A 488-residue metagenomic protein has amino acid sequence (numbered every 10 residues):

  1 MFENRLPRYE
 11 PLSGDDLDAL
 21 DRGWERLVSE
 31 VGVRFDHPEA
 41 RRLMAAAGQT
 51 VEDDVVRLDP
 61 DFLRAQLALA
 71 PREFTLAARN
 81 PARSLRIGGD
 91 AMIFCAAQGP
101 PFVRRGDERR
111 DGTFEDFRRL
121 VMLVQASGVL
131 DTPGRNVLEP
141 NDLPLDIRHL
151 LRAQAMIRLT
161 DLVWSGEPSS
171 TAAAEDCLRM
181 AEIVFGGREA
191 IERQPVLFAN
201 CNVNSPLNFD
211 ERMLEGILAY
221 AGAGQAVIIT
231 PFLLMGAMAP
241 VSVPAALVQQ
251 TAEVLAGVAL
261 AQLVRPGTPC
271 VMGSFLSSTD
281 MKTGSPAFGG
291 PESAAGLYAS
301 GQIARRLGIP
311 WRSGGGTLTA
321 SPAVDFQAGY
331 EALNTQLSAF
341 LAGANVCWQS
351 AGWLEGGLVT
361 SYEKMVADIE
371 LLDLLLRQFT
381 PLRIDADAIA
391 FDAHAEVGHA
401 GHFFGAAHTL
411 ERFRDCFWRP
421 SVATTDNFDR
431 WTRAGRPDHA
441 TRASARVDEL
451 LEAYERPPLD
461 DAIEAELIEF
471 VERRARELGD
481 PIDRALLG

Functional and structural regions predicted by a protein language model:
R5-Y9, T283-F288, T317-V324, G352-K364: Short beta-alpha connecting loops at secondary-structure transitions that line or flank enzyme active sites
R8-G23, V31, D36-R42, R57 (+1 more regions): Catalytic-core signal marking the mid-to-C-terminal active-site face
L12-A19, G32-L43, E52-D54, R86 (+4 more regions): N-terminal glycine-rich anion-binding loops that anchor highly charged ligand groups
D16-L20, E25, R86-G106, E139 (+1 more regions): N-terminal small/glycine-rich loop or linker at the start of catalytic domains across soluble metabolic enzymes
R22-S29, V33, A45, Q49-T50 (+13 more regions): Generic secondary-structure signature for well-ordered alpha-helical cores
E39-E108: Glycine-rich, N-terminal phosphate-binding loop and its surrounding beta-alpha-beta segment
G112-L341, N345: Helix-rich catalytic cores of soluble enzyme domains
L337-V359: Glycine-rich phosphate-binding active-site loops on the catalytic face of alpha/beta enzymes
